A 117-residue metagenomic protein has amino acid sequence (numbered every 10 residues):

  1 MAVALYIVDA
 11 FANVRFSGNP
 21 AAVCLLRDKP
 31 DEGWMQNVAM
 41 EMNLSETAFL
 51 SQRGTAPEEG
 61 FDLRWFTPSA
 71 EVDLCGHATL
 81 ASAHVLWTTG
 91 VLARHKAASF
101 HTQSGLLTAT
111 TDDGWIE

Functional and structural regions predicted by a protein language model:
M1-E71: N-terminal lobe of the biotin/lipoate ligase/transferase fold
N37, E59-D62, F66-E117: Acidic, low-complexity central loop/insert segments
